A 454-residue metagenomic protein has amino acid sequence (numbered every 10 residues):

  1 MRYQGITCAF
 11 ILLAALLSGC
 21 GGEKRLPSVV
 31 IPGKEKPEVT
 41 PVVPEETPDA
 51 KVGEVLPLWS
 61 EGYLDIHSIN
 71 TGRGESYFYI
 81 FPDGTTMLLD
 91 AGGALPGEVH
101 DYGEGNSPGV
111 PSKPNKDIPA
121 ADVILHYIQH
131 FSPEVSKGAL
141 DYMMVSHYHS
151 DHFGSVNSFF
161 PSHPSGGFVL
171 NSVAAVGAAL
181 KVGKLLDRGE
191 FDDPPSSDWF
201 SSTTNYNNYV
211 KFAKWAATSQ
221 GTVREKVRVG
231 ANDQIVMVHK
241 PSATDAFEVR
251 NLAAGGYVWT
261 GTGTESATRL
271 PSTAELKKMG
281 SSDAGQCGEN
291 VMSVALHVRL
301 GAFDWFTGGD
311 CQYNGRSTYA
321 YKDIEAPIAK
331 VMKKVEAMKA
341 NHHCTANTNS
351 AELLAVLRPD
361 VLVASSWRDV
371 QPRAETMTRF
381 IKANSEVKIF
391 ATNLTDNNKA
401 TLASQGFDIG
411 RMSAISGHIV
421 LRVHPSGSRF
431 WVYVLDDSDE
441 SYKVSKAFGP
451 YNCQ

Functional and structural regions predicted by a protein language model:
M1-C8: Bacterial N-terminal signal peptides that target proteins for export
L16-G19: C-terminal motif of bacterial Sec signal peptides marking the signal peptidase cleavage site
G21-K24: Bacterial signal peptide processing site
P32-G33, E38-D65, T71-R73, Y127-H130 (+5 more regions): Flexible, acidic/histidine-containing loops and adjacent segments that form or flank the divalent-metal
P82-M87, G93-L185, P327-T345, V356-L362: Active-site metal-binding motif and surrounding structural segment of the metallo-beta-lactamase
A94-P96, S150-G154, D192-P194, V258 (+3 more regions): Short acidic, S/G/P-rich loop/turn micro-motifs used as interaction or catalytic elements
L186-D187, S317, D323-H418: Long, structured stretches of catalytic cores involved in phosphate-ester chemistry, encompassing
